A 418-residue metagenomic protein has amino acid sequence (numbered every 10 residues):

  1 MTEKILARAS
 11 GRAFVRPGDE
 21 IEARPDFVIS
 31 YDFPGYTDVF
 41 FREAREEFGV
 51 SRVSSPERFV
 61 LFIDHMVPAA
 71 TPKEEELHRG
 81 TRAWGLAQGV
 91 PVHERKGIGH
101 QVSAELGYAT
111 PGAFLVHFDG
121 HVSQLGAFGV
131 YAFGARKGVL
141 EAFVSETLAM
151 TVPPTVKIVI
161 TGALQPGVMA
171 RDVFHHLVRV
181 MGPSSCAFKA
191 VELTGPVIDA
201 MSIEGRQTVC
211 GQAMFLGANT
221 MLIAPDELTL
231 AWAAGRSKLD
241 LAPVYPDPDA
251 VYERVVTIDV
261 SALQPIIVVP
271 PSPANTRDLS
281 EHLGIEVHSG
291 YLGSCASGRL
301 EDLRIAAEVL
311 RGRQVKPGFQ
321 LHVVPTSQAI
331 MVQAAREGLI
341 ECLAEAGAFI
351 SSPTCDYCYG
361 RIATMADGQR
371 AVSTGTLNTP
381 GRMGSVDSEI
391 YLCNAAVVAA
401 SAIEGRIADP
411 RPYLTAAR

Functional and structural regions predicted by a protein language model:
M1-R418: Fe-S-dependent hydro-lyases/dehydratases of central metabolism
